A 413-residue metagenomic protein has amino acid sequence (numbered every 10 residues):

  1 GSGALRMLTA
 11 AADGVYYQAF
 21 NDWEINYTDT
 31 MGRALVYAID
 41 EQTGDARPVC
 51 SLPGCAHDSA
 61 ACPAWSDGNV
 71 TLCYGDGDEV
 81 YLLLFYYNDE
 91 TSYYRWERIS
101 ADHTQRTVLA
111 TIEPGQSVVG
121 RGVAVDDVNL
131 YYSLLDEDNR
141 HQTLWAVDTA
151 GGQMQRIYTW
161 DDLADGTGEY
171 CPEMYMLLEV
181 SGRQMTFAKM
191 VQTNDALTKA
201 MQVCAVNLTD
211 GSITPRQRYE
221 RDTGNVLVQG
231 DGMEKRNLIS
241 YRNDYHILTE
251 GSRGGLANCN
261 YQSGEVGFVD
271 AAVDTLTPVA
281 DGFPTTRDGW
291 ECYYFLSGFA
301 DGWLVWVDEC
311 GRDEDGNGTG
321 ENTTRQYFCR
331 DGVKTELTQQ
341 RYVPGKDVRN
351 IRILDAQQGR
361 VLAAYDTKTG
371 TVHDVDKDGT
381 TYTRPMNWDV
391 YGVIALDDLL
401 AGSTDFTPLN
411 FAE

Functional and structural regions predicted by a protein language model:
G1, T28-H57, S92-I112, Q142-L163 (+4 more regions): Surface-exposed loop/turn elements that mediate protein-protein interactions on large endomembrane-trafficking
G1-D13, A19, Y37, P48: N-terminal, intrinsically disordered, polar/charged segments of Gram-positive cell-envelope systems that serve as
S2-A11, D58-G75, G115-D127, L163-S181 (+4 more regions): Repeated scaffold domains used in trafficking and secretory/extracellular systems, primarily beta-propellers
Y16-Q18, Y81-L84, Y131-S133, T186-K189 (+4 more regions): Residue position within the beta-strands of beta-propeller blades
N21, Y86-N88, D136, V191 (+3 more regions): Residue-level signature of beta-propeller blades and closely related beta-rich strand-turn architectures in secreted
V70-I112, S117-E137, H141-Q142: A generic tandem-repeat structural signature
A124-D126, L130-T223, Q229-G232, L238-G251: Solenoidal tandem-repeat scaffolds enriched in leucines and small polar residues
C292-R312, G316, N322: Loop/turn-rich, solvent-exposed surfaces of beta-rich toroidal or solenoidal domains
